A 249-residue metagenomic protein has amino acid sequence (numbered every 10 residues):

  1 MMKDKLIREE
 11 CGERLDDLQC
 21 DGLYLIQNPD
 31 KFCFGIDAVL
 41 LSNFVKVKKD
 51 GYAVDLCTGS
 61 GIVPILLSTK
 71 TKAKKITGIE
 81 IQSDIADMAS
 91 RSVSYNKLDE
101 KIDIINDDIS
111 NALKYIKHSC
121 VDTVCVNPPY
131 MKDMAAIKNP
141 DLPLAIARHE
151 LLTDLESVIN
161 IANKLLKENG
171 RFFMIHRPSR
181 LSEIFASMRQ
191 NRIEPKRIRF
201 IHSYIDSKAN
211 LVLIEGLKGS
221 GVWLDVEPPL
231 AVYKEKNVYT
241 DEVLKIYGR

Functional and structural regions predicted by a protein language model:
I7-K48: Class I SAM-dependent transferase core
Q19, L98, R189-R192: Short, structurally constrained coil/turn elements that cap an alpha-helix or connect an alpha-helix to the following
I26, D103-I105, K196-R199: General small-molecule cofactor/ligand-binding pocket signal
L41, N127, V158, G216: Residue-level signal for inorganic ion chemistry
F44-I137: Conserved SAM/SAH cofactor-binding pocket of Class I
P128-S157: Mobile active-site "lid"/loop adjacent to the S-adenosyl-L-methionine
L152-A209: Conserved Class I SAM-dependent methyltransferase catalytic core
K208-R249: SAM/dcSAM-binding transferase cores
